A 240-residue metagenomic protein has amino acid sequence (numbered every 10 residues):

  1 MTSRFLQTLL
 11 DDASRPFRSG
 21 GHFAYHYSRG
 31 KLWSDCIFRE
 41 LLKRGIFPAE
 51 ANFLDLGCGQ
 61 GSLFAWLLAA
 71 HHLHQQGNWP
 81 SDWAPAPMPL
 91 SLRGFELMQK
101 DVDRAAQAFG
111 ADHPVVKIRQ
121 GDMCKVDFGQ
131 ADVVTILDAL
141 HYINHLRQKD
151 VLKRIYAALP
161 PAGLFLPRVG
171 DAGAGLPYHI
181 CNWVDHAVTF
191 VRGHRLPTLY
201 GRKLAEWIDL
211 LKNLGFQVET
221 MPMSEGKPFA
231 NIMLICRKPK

Functional and structural regions predicted by a protein language model:
M1-E50, Q60-D127, L166-K240: Class I (Rossmann-like) S-adenosyl-L-methionine-dependent methyltransferase catalytic domain, capturing the SAM-binding
A51, D132: Conserved acidic residues
L56: Conserved beta-strand/loop positions that form the S-adenosyl-L-methionine
T135: A conserved beta-strand element that flanks and buttresses the S-adenosyl-L-methionine
D138-A139: Short catalytic micro-motifs in class I SAM-dependent methyltransferases
N144-H145: Helix-capping/helix-break motifs at membrane-protein junctions, especially on the cytosolic side just before or after
K149-P161: A short glycine-rich, Lys/Arg-flanked "PGG" loop and its adjoining helix->strand segment in the class I
